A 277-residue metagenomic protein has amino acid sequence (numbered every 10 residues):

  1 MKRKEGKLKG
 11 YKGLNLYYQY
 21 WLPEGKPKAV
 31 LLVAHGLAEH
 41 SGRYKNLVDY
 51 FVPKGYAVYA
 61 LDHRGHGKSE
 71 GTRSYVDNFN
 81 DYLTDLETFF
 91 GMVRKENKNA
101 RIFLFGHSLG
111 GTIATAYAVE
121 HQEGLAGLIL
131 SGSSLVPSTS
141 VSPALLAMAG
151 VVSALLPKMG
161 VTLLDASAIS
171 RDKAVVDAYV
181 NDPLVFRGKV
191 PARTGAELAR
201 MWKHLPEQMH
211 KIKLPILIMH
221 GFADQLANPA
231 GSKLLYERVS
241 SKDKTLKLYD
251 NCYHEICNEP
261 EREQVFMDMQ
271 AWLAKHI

Functional and structural regions predicted by a protein language model:
M1-G25: N-terminal cap/lid segment of alpha/beta-hydrolase-fold proteins
K28-G36: Short beta-strand element of the alpha/beta-hydrolase
A38-S41, G67-R101: Catalytic nucleophile-loop/oxyanion-hole region of alpha/beta-hydrolase and closely related hydrolase-like folds
R43, V48-G71: Conserved alpha/beta-hydrolase
H107-V190: Alpha/beta-hydrolase-fold enzymes
I212, I218-H220, D224: Short beta-strand/loop motif that positions the catalytic acidic residue of the alpha/beta-hydrolase fold
L214, N228-E237: Short alpha-helix in the alpha/beta-hydrolase fold that links the catalytic acid
T245-I277: Catalytic active-site module of serine/aspartate enzymes centered on a nucleophile-bearing elbow/loop
